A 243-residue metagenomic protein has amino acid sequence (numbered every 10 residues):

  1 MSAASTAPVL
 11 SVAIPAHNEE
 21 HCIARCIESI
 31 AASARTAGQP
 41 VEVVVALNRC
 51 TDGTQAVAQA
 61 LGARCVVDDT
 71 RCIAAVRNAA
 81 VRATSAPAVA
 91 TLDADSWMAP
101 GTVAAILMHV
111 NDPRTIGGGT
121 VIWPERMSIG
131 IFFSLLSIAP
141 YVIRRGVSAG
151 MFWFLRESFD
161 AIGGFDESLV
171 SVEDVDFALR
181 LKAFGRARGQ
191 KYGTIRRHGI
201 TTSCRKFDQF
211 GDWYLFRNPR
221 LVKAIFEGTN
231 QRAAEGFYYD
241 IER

Functional and structural regions predicted by a protein language model:
V9-S11, E42, D176: Cell-envelope/extracellular polymer assembly enzymes that use nucleotide-activated donors
E19-A34: Short, well-formed alpha-helical segments that are part of the catalytic scaffolds of diverse glycosyltransferases
S29, L47-Q55, S96: A conserved acidic beta->alpha catalytic loop
Q39-R49: Short beta-strand/loop segment that forms part of the nucleotide-sugar
G53, A94-M108, L179: Acidic donor-binding/catalytic loop of UDP-sugar-dependent glycosyltransferases, especially processive GT2
D68-T84: Glycine-rich, basic loop-to-helix element that forms the pyrophosphate-binding segment of sugar-nucleotide handling
V89: Short aromatic/hydrophobic "clamp" motif used to bind/position activated sugar donors
P100-G130: Conserved donor NDP-sugar-binding/catalytic core segment of glycosyltransferases
